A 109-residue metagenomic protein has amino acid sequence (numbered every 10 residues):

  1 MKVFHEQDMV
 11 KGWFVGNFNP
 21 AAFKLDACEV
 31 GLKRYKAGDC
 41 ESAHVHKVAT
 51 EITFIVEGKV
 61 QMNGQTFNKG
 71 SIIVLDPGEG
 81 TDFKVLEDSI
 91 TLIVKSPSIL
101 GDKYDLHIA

Functional and structural regions predicted by a protein language model:
M1-A27, L32, S42, I108-A109: A short, N-terminal "cap"/entry segment at the start of jelly-roll beta-barrel domains of the cupin/DSBH fold
F4, N63-D82: Short acidic-glycine-tyrosine-enriched beta hairpin
D26-H46, T66-K69, P77: Conserved short histidine dyad/triad with adjacent acidic residue
G31-K33, T53, L92: Conserved hydrophobic/aromatic positions in well-ordered beta-strands
E41-A43, M62-G64, G80-L86, T91-I93: Short beta-strand His + acidic residue motifs that chelate non-heme Fe in jelly-roll/DSBH and cupin folds
V45-S71, K103-L106: A short beta-strand-loop-beta hairpin characteristic of the jelly-roll/cupin
V48, I55, D76-G78, L86: A short, compositionally biased micro-patch
E87-H107: A short hydrophobic beta-strand segment most commonly corresponding to one strand of the jelly-roll/cupin
